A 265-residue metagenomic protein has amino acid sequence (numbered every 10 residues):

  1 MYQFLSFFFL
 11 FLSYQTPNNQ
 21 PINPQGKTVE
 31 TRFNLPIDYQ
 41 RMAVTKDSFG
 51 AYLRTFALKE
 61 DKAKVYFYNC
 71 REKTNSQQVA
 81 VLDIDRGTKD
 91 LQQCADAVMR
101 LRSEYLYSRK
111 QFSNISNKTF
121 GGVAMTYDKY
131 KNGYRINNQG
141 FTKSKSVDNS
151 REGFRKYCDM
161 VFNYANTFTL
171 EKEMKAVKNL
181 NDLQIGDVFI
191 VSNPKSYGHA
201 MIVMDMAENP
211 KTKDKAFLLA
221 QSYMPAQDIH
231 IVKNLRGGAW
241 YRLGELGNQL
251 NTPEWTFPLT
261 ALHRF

Functional and structural regions predicted by a protein language model:
M1-P21: Bacterial Sec-dependent signal peptides at the C-terminal "C-region" and cleavage site
S13, R102-K110, I190-P194, A207-E208: Hydrophobic/aromatic-lined pockets within catalytic cores
T16-D85, Q92: Cationic-aromatic interfacial patches
D83, T88-A176: Extracellular-facing segments of soluble proteins and assemblies that are Gly/Ser/Thr-biased and enriched in aromatics
L91, A95, G186, G198-M201 (+2 more regions): Extracellular structured ligand-interaction cores
T126-K131, V191, S222-Y223: Acidic helix/loop microenvironments that form the catalytic cleft of cell-wall polysaccharide enzymes
R151-T212: ...with weaker cross-activation on analogous glycine-rich loops/strands in unrelated enzymes
D214-F265: Low-complexity, Gly/Ser/Thr/Pro-rich intrinsically disordered linker/tail segments
